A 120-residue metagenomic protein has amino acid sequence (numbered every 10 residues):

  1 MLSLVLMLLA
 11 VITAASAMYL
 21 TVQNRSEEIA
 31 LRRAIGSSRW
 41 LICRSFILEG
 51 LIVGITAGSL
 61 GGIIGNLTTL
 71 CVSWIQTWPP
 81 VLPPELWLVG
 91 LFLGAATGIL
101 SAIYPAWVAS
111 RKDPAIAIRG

Functional and structural regions predicted by a protein language model:
M1-L8, L82, L86: Loop-to-helix entry region at the N-terminal start of transmembrane alpha-helices in multi-pass membrane transporters
L6-L9, Y19, E27-S73, T77 (+4 more regions): Transmembrane alpha-helical interface segments in multi-pass membrane proteins
T13-S16: Amphipathic alpha-helical repeat scaffolds
W107-G120: Short cytosolic juxtamembrane segments of multi-pass membrane proteins
